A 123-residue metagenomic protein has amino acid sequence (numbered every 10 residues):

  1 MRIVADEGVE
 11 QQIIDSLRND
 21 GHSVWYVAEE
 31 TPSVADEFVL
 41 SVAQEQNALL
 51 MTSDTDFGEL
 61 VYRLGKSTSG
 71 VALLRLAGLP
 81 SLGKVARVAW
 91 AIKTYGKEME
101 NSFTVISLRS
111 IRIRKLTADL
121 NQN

Functional and structural regions predicted by a protein language model:
R2-L49: N-terminal first-folded block
I14-D15, D36, L60-Y62, G83 (+1 more regions): Short glycine-/acidic-enriched loop or helix-start segments at secondary-structure transitions that form or flank
R18-N19, E37, V88-W90, T94 (+1 more regions): Ribonuclease/tRNase effector modules and their secretory precursors
A43-V61: Acidic, metal-binding active-site segment of PIN/NYN-like and related structure-specific nucleases
G58-A91: Mid-chain, well-packed structural core segment of small domains
T94-N123: Charged phosphate-binding loop/patch that engages nucleotide di/tri-phosphates or the phosphate backbone of nucleic
